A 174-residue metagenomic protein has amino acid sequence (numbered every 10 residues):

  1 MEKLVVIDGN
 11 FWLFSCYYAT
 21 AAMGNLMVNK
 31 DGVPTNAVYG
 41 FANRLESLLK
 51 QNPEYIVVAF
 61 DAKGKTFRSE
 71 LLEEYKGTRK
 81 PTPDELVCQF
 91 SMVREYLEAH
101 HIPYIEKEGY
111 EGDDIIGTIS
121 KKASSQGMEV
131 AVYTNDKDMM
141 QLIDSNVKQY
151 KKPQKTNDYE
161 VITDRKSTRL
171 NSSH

Functional and structural regions predicted by a protein language model:
M1-V57, D61, T66-L72: Non-catalytic, usually N-terminal nucleic-acid engagement modules in DNA/RNA processing proteins
E2, N25-V28, G77-S172: Extended two-metal-dependent nuclease catalytic cores across DNA- and RNA-processing enzymes
A62-G64, P153, H174: Short, flexible active-site-adjacent loop segments at beta-strand->alpha-helix junctions, enriched in small/polar
